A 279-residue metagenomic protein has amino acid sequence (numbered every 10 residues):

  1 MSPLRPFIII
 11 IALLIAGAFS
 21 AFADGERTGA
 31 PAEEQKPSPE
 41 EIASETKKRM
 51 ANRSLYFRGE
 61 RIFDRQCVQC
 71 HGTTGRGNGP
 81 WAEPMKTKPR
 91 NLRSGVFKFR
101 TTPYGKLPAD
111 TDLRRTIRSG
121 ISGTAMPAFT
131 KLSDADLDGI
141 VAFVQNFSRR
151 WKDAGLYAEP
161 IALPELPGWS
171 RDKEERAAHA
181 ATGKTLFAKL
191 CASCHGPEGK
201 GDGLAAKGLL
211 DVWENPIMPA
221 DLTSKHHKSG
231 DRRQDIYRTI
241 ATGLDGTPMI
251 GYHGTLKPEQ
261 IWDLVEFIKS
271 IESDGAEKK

Functional and structural regions predicted by a protein language model:
M1-I8: Bacterial N-terminal signal peptides that target proteins for export
I9-A18: Bacterial N-terminal signal peptides
A21-A23: Boundary at the C-terminal end of the N-terminal hydrophobic targeting segment
R27-I62, W151-F187, G275-K279: Electrostatic cytochrome c docking/interface patches
N52-T73, E175-K200, K207-V212: Sequence/structural segment immediately N-terminal to covalent heme-attachment motifs in c-type and related
T74, P80-A82, L204-A206: Conserved catalytic-core motifs of eukaryotic protein kinase domains, centered on the activation segment
R76-G77, G123-P127, F143-Y157, E175-A178 (+5 more regions): Inter-heme linker and motif-flanking segments adjacent to c-type heme-binding CXXCH motifs in c-type cytochromes
P84-T130, L137-V144, G208-K269: Extracytoplasmic electron-transfer domains, predominantly the class I c-type cytochrome c fold
